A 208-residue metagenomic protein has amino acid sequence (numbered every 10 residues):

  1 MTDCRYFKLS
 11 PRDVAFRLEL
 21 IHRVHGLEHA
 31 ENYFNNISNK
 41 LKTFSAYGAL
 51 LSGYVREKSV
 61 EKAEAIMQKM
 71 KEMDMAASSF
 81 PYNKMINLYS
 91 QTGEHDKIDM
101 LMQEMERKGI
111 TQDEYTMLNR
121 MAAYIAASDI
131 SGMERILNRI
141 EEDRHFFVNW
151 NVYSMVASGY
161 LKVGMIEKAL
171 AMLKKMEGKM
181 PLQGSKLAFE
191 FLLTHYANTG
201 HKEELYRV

Functional and structural regions predicted by a protein language model:
M1-Q91, Q103: Leucine-rich repeat
T2-D3, E72, Q103-R107, N138-E142 (+1 more regions): Amphipathic alpha-helical segments of tetratricopeptide repeats
R5-Y6, N39-L41, K58, D74 (+7 more regions): Inter-helix linker motif
S10-A15, A30, T43-G48, S52 (+13 more regions): Pentatricopeptide repeat
E19-L27, R56-K62, Q91-K97, A122 (+3 more regions): Helix-turn-helix repeat elements of alpha-solenoid scaffolds
A30-I37, A63-M67, I98-M102, M133-I140 (+2 more regions): Alpha-helical repeat scaffolds
E141, Y153-M165, E177: Acidic, glycine-rich loop-and-beta core segments that form the ion-binding/anion-interacting portion of active sites
K174-K179, L187-V208: Structured C-terminal portions of repeat-based eukaryotic scaffold domains
